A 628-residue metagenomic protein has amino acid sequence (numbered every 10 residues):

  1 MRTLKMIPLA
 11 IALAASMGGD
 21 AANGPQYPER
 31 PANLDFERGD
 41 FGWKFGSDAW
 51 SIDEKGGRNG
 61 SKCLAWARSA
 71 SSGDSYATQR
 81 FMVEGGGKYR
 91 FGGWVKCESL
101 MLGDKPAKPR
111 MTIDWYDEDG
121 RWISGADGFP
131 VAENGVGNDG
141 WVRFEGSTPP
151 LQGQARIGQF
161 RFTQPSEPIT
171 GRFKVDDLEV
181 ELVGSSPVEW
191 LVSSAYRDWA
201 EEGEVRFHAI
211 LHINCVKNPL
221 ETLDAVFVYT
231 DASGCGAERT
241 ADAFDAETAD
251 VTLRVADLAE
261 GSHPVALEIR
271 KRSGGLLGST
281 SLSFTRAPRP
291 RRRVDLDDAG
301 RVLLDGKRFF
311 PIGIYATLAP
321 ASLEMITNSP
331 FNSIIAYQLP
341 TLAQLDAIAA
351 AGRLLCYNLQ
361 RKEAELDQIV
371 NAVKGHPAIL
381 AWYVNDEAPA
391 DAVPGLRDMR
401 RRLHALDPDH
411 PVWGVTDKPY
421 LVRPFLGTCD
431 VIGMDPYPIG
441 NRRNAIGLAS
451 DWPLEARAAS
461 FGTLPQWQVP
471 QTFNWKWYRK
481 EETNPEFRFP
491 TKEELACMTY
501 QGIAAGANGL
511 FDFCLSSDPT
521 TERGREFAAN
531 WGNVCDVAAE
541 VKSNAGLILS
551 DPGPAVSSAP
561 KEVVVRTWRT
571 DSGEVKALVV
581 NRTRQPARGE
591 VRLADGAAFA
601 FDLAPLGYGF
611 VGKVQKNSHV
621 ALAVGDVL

Functional and structural regions predicted by a protein language model:
A22-S47, D176-S194: Extracellular carbohydrate-recognition regions
L34-F36, S75-I113, V142-P150, G158-F160 (+2 more regions): Extra-cytoplasmic beta-strand recognition segments
D35-W66, S72: Extracellular glycan-recognition surfaces and repeat-rich motifs
C63-R90, P106-R110, E118-A132, F162-T163 (+1 more regions): Secreted extracellular polysaccharide-interacting domains
L100, W199-G203, F207-N218, L267-R270 (+2 more regions): Glycan-processing catalytic domains of CAZymes
E118-A155: Extracellular carbohydrate recognition and processing domains and analogous Trp-centered ligand-binding platforms
R161-I169: Short beta-strand-plus-loop segments that form exposed binding edges in beta-rich domains
V255-S262: Surface-exposed, short loops/turns at beta-strand junctions within beta-sandwich domains
